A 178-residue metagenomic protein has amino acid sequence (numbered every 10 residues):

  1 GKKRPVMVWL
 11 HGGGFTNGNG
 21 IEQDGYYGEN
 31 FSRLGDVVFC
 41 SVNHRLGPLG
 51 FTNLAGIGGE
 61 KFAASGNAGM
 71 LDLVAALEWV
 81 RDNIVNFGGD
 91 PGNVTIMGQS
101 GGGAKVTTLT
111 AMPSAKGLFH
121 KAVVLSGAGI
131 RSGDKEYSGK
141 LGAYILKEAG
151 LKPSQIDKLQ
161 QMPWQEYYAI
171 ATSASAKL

Functional and structural regions predicted by a protein language model:
G1-P153, S173: Serine-hydrolase-like catalytic core of hydrolytic proteins
K121, I130, Q161, Q165-L178: Substrate-gating cap/lid region and adjacent catalytic-acid/histidine neighborhood within extracellular/lumenal
K147-E148, S154, Q160, Y168: N-terminal leader/propeptide and maturation segments of large enzyme subunits in energy/redox metabolism and hydrolases
